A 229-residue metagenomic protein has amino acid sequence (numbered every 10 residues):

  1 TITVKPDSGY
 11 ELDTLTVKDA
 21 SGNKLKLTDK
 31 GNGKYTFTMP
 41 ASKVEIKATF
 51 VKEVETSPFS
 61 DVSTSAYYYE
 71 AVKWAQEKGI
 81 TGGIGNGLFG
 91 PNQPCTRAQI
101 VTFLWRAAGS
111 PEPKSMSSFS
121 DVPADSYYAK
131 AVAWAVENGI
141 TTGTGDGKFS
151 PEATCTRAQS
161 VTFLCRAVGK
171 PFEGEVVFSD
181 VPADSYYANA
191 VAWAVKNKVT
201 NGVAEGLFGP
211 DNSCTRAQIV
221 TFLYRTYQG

Functional and structural regions predicted by a protein language model:
I2-T36: Surface-exposed interfaces of beta-sheet-rich extracellular modules
I2-V4, K34-M39, F89, F149 (+1 more regions): Generic recognition of long tandem-repeat/solenoid scaffolds
K26-D29, K52-Y69, E77, G82-A131 (+4 more regions): Feature responds to low-complexity, polar/acidic, surface-exposed segments characteristic of secreted/exported proteins
M39-K52: C-terminal beta-strand-rich structural cap/linker in extracellular carbohydrate-active enzymes
V195-N197: GST-like fold's C-terminal all-alpha helical module
